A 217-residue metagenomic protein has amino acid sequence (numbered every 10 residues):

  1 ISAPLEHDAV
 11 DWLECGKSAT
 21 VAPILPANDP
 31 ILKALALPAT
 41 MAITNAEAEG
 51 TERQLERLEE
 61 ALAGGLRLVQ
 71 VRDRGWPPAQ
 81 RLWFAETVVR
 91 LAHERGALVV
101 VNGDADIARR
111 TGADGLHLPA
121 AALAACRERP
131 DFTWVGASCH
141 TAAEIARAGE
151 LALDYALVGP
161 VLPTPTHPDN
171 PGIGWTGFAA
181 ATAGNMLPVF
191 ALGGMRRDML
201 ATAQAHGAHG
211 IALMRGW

Functional and structural regions predicted by a protein language model:
P4-E47: Nudix hydrolase/Nudix homology domain
L37-L55, W134-C139, A191: Active-site mouth loops of central-metabolism enzymes
I43-E47, R74, D104, A121 (+4 more regions): Active-site beta-loop-alpha junctions enriched in small/polar residues
L58-G64, R90, E94, R109 (+3 more regions): Acidic (Asp/Glu)-rich catalytic clusters
Q70-Q80, P160-H167: Glycine-rich, proline-tolerant flexible connector loops at the mouths of alpha/beta enzymes
R81-G103, A120-L123, E128-T141, D169-R197: Alpha-helix-loop-beta-strand connector modules within alpha/beta enzyme cores
V99-D114, H140-D154, A183-A191, M195-L213: Catalytic cores of alpha/beta
P119-E128, L157-D169, R197-W217: Glycine-rich phosphate-binding active-site loops on the catalytic face of alpha/beta enzymes
